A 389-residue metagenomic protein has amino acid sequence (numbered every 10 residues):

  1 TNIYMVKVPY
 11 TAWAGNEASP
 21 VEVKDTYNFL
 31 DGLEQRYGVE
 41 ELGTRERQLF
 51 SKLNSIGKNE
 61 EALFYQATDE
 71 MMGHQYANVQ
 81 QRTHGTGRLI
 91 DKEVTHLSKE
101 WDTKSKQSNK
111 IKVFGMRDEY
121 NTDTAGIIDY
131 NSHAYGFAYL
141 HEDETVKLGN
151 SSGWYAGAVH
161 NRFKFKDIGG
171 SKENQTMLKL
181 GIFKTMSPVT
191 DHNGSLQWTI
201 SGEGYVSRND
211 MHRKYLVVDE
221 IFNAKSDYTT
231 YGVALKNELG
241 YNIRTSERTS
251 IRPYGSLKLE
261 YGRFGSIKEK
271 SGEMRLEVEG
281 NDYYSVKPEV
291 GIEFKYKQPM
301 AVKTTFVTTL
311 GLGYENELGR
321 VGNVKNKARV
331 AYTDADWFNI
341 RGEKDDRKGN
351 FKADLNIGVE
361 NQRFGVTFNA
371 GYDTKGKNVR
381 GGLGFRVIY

Functional and structural regions predicted by a protein language model:
T1-Q66: Extracellular/surface-exposed low-complexity segments
G38-L53, G265-G280, E289: Short, flexible active-site loops
L49-I243, T367-R380, G384: Outer membrane beta-barrel translocator domains of Type V secretion systems
T103, D143-L148, M186-H192, I243-E247 (+6 more regions): Outer-membrane beta-barrel strand-turn architecture
A125-Y130, K166-E173, R208-T229, R263-Y284 (+1 more regions): Solvent-exposed, glycine/polar-rich loop segments of beta-barrel outer-membrane systems
K179-G181, M274-Y389: Outer membrane beta-barrel transmembrane domains
T229-Y231, R248, F306: Surface-exposed loop/turn motifs in large extracellular/passenger domains
K258-G262: Solvent-exposed flexible segments
